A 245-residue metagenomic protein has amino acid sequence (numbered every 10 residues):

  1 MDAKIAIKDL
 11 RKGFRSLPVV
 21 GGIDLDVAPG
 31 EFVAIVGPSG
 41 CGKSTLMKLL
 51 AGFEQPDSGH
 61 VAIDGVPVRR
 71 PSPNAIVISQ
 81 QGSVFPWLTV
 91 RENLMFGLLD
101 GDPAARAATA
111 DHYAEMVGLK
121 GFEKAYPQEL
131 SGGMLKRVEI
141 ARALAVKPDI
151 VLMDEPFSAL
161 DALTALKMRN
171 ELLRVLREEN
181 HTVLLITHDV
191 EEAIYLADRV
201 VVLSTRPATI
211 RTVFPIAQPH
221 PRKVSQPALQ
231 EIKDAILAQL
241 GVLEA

Functional and structural regions predicted by a protein language model:
R15, L88, E92-R106, M116: ABC-type ATPase nucleotide-binding domains, specifically the catalytic core motifs of the NBD
V36-P38: The feature captures the beta-strand-to-loop junction immediately N-terminal to the Walker
A51: Helix-to-loop junction immediately C-terminal to a conserved catalytic motif
A104-F122, R174: Conserved ABC ATPase "signature" region
Y126-L130, M134: Conserved ABC ATPase signature
A145-D149: A short, proline-enriched helix->beta-strand linker immediately N-terminal to the Walker B motif in ABC-type P-loop
